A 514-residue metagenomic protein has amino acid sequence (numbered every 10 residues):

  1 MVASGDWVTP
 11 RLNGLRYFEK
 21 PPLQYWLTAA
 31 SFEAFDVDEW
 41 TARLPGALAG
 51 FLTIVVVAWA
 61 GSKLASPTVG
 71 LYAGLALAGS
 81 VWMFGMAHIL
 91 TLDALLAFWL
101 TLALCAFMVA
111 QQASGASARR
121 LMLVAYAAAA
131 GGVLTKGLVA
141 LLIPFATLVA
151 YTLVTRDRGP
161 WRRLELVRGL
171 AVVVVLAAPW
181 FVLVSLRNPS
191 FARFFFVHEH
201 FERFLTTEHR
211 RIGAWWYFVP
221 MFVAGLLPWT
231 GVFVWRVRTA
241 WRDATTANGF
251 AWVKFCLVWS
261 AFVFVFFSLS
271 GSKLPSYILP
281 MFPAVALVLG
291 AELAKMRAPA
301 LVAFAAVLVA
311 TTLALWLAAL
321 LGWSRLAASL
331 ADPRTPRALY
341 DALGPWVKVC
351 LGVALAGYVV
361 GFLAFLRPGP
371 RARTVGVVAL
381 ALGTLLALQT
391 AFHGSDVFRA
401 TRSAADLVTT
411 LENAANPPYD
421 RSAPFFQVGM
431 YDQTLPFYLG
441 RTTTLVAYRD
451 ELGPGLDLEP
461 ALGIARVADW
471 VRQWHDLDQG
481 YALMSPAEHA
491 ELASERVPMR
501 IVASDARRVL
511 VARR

Functional and structural regions predicted by a protein language model:
M1-A300, P436: Membrane-integral, polyisoprenol-dependent glycosyltransferases of the GT-C/oligosaccharyltransferase superfamily
L123, V237-R514: Membrane-embedded architecture of ER/inner-membrane glycosylation machinery
